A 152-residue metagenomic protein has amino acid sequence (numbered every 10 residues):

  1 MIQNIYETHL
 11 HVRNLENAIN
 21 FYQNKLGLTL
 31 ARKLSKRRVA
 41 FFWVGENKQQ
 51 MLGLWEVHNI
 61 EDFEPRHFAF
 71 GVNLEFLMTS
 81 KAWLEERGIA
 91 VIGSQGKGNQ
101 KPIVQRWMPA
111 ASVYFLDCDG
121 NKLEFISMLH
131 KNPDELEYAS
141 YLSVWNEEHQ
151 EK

Functional and structural regions predicted by a protein language model:
I2-N4, E61-P65, R106-W107: Short glycine-enriched loop/turn motifs at secondary-structure junctions
T8, F68: Hydrophobic adenine-recognition pocket in adenosine-nucleotide-binding enzymes
H9-Q50: Core segments of cupin and vicinal oxygen chelate
L15-E16, A69-K122, H130, D134-L136 (+1 more regions): Vicinal oxygen chelate
E46-Q49, I60-E61, N73-L77: Short, charged/polar surface micro-motifs in flexible loops or helix N-caps
M51, E124-F125: Short glycine-/small-residue motifs
